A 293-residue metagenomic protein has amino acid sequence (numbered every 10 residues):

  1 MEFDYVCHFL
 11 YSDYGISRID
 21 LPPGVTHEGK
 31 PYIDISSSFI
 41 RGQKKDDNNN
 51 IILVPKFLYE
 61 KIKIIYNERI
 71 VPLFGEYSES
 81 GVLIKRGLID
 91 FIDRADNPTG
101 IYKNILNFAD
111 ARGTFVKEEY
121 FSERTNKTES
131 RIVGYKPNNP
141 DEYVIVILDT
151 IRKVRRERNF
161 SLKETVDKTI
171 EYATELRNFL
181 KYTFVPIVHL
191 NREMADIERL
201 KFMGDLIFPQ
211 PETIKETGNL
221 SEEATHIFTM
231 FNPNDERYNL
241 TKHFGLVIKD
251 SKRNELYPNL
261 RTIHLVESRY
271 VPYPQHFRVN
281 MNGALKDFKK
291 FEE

Functional and structural regions predicted by a protein language model:
M1, D93-K249: P-loop NTPase motor core
M1-N138: Cytosolic-facing regulatory segments adjacent to core modules
I16-L21, F115-E119, E171-A173, N254 (+1 more regions): Glycine-rich loops and low-complexity Gly/Arg-rich segments that provide flexible linkers or classic glycine-based
I64-G81, I214-E216, I248-R253, I263-S268: Intrinsically disordered, low-complexity boundary segments flanking structured domains
S80-L83, P137, L176, G218-S221 (+2 more regions): A general structural signal for short secondary-structure junctions and capping/turn motifs
K85-G87, L180, N259-R261: Residue-level signal for beta-strand positions within conserved beta-sheet cores that form or flank
H226, P233-E293: Conserved P-loop NTPase
